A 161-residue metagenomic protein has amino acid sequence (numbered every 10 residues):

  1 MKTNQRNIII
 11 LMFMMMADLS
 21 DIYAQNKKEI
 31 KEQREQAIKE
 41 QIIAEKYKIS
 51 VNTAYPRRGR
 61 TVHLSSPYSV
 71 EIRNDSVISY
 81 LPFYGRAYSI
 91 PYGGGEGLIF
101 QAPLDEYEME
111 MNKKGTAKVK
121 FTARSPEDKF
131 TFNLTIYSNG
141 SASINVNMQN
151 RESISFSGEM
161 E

Functional and structural regions predicted by a protein language model:
M1-I30: Bacterial Sec-dependent N-terminal signal peptides
N4, E45, R57, P91 (+1 more regions): Surface-exposed loop/turn and secondary-structure junction residues enriched for glycine/proline
A17, I42-A44, F100, Y137: A generic structural signal for short, non-catalytic loop/turn and secondary-structure boundary residues
K28-Y88: N-terminal secretory signal peptides
R60-T61, Y88-G93, S153-G158: A short, polar/proline- and glycine-enriched secondary-structure boundary/capping micro-motif
V70-T116: Mature extracytoplasmic domains of secretory-pathway proteins
A102-E161: Helix-rich interaction surfaces within compact, conserved domain-sized segments that mediate assembly or partner
